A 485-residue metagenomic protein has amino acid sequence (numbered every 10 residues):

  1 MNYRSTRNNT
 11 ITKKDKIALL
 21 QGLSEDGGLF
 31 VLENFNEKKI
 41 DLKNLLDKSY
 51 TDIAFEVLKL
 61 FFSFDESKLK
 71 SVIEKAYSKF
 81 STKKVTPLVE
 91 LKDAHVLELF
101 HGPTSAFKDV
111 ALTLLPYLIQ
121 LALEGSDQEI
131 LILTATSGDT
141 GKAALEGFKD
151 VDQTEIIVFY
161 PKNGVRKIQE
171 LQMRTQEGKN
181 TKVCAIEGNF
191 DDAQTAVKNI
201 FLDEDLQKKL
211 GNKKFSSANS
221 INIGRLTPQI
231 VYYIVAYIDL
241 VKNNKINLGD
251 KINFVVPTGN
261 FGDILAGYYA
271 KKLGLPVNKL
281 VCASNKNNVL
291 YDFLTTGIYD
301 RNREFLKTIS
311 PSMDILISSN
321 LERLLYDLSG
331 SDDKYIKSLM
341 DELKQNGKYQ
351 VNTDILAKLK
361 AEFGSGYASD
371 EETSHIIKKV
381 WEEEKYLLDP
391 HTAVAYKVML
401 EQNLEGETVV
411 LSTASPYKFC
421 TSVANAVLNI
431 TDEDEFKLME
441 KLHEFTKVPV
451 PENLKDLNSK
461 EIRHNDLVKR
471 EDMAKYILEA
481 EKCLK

Functional and structural regions predicted by a protein language model:
M1-K485: PLP-dependent amino-acid enzyme catalytic core
